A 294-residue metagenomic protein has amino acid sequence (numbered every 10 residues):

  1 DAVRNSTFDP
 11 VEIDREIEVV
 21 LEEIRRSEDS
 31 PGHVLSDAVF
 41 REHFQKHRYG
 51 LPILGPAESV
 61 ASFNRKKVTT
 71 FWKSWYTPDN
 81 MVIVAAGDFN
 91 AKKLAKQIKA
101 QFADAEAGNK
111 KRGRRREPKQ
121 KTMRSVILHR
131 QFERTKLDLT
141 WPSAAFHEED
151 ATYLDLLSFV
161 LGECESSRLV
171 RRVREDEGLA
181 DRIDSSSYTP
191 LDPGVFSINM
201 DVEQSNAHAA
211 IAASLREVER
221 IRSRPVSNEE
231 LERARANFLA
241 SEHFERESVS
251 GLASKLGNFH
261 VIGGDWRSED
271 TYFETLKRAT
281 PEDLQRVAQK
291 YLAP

Functional and structural regions predicted by a protein language model:
A2-F8, Q101-N109, E177, R216-V226: A common structural junction motif
V11, R26-D79, D104-E148, F159-A209 (+4 more regions): Non-catalytic beta-strand/loop surface segments
G87-K92, E203-A207: Helix N-cap motif at beta-to-alpha junctions
S268-T271: Surface-exposed aromatic
